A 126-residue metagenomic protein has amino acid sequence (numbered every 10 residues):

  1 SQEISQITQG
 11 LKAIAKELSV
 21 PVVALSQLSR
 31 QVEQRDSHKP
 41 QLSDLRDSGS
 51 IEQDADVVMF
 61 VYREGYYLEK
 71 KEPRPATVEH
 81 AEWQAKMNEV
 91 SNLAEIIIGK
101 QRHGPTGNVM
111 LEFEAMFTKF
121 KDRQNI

Functional and structural regions predicted by a protein language model:
E3-T8: …and closely analogous acidic/polar surface helices at protein-protein or active-site interfaces in A-domain-like
Q9-S19, Q31-I126: C-terminal regions of RecA-like/P-loop NTPase motor modules
S19-Q27: Structural recognition of the conserved hydrophobic beta-strand(s) that form the central parallel beta-sheet of P-loop
